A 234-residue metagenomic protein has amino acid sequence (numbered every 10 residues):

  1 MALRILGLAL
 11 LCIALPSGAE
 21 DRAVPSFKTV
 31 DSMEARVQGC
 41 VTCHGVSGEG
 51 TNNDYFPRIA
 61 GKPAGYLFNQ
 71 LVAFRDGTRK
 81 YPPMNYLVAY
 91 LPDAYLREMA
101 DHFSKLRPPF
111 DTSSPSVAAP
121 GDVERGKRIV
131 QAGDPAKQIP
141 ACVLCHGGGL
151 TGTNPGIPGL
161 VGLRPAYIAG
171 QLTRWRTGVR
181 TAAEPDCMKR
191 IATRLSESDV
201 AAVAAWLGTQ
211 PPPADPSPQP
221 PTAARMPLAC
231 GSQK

Functional and structural regions predicted by a protein language model:
A2-L8: Sec-dependent signal peptide recognition, specifically the positively charged N-region followed immediately by
A14-P16: N-terminal signal peptide c-region/cleavage motif recognized by signal peptidases
E20-V37, V46-E49, R79-T151, R174-K234: Flexible coil segments in periplasmic/lumen-exposed cytochrome c-class electron-transfer proteins
D31-G61, Y66, Q70-A73, K80: N-terminal Sec/ER secretory leader and immediately downstream segment of secreted/extracellular precursors
D54, Y86, P155-G159, A166 (+2 more regions): Surface-exposed, polar/charged faces of alpha-helical domains in mature secreted/periplasmic/lumenal proteins
G61-A64, Q70, P158, L163-R164 (+1 more regions): Extracellular/lumenal glycan-associated surfaces
L71-F74, L91, L172: Fold-core signature of tandem repeat domains
